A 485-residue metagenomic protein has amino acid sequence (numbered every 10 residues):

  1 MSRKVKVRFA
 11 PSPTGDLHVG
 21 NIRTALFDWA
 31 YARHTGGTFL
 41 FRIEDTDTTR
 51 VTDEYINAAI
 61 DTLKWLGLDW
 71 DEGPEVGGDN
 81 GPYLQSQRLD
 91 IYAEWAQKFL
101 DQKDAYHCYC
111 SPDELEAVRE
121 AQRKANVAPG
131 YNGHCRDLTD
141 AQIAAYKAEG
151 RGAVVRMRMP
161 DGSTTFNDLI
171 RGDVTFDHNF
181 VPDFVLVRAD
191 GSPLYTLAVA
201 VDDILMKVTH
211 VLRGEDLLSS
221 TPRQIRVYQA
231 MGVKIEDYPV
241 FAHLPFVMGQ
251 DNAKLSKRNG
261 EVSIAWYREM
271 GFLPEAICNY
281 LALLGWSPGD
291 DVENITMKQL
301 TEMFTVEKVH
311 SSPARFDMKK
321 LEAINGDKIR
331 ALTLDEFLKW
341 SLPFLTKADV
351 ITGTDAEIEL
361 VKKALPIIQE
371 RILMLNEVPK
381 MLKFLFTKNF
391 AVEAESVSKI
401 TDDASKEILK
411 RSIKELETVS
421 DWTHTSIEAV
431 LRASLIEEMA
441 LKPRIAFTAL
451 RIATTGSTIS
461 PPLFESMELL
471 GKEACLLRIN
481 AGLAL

Functional and structural regions predicted by a protein language model:
S2-K124, S220-K234: N-terminal Rossmann-like or analogous alpha/beta NTP/dinucleotide-binding catalytic cores that position adenine
V7-P13, L40-D45, M206-L212, V262 (+2 more regions): Glycine- and acidic
H18, D28, A59, F99 (+9 more regions): Residue-level signal for inorganic ion chemistry
I22, D53, G214-T221, R258-E261 (+2 more regions): Short, conserved loop/turn and helix-capping segments at secondary-structure boundaries that abut family-defining
T48, M231-K234, V240-V392, T455-L485: Catalytic adenosine-cofactor/nucleotide-binding cores of aminoacyl-tRNA synthetases and other
N57, P222-I225, A429-R432, T448-I452 (+2 more regions): A generic structural signal for well-ordered alpha-helical surface patches
Y106-H107, S111-H243, M248-L255, S263 (+3 more regions): Active-site cores that bind ATP or allylic diphosphates and position pyrophosphate for catalysis
L338, I400-T454, T458: C-terminal accessory/binding modules appended to enzymatic or scaffolding proteins
